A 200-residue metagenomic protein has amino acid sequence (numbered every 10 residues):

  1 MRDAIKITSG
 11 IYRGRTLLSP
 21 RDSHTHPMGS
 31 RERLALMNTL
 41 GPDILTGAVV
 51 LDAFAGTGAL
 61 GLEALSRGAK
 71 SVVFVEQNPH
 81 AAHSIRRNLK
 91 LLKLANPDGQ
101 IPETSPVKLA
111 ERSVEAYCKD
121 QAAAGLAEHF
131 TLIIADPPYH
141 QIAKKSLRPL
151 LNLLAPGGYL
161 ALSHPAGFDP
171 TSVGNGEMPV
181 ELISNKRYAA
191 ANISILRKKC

Functional and structural regions predicted by a protein language model:
M1-C200: Class I S-adenosyl-L-methionine-dependent methyltransferase catalytic core
